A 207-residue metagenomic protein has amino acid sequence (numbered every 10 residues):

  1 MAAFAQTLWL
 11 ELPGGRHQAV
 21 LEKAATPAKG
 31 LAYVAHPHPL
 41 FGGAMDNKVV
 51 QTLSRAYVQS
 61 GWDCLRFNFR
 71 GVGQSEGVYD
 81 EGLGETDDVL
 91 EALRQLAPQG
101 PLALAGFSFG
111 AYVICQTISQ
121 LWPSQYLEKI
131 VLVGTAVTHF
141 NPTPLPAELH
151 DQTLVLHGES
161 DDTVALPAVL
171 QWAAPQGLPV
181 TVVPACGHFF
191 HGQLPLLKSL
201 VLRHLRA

Functional and structural regions predicted by a protein language model:
R16-Q99: Serine-hydrolase catalytic machinery in alpha/beta-hydrolase-like enzymes
G106-I114: Gly/Ala-rich beta-loop-alpha elbow adjacent to hydrolase catalytic centers
T138-H139, E159-V164, H188-F189: Acidic catalytic loop of the alpha/beta-hydrolase fold
P142, D151, A165-A173: Short alpha-helix in the alpha/beta-hydrolase fold that links the catalytic acid
L149-H150, L154-H157, D161: Short beta-strand/loop motif that positions the catalytic acidic residue of the alpha/beta-hydrolase fold
A174-F189: Catalytic histidine neighborhood in serine/cysteine hydrolases with alpha/beta-hydrolase-type architecture
C186-K198: Catalytic histidine-centered segment of alpha/beta-hydrolase-like enzymes
